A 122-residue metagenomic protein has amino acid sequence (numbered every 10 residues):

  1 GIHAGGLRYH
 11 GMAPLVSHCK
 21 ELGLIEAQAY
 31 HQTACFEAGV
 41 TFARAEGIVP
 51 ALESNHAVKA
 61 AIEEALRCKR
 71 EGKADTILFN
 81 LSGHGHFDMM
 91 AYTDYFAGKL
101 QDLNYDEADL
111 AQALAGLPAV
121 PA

Functional and structural regions predicted by a protein language model:
G1-I48, D94-A122: Active-site/ligand-binding loops adjacent to catalytic centers
Q32-F96: Claisen-condensing/thiolase-fold acyl-transfer catalytic domains that form or cleave C-C bonds in fatty acid
